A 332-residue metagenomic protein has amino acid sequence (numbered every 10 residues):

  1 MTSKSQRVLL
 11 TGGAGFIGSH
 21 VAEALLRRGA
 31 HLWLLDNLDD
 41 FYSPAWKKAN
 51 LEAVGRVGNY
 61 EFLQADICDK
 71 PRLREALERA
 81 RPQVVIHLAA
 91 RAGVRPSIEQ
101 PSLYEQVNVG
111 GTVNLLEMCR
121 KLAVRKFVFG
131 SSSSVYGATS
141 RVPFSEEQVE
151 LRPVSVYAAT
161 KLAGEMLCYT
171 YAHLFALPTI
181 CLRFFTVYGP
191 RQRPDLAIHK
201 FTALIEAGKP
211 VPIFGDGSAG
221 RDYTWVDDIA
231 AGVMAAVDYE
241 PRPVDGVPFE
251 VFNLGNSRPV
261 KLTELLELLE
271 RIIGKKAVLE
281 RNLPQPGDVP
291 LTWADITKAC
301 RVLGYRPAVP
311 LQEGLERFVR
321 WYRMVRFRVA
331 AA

Functional and structural regions predicted by a protein language model:
M1-V187, R317, V325, A331-A332: N-terminal Rossmann-like NAD(P)+-binding domain of SDR-like oxidoreductases, especially those catalyzing
A24, A65, I205-A332: C-terminal substrate-binding subdomain of Rossmann-fold SDR/epimerase-dehydratase oxidoreductases
P44, K48-L51, E165, H199 (+3 more regions): Short, surface-exposed alpha-helical segments at coil->helix boundaries
P44-A45, R74, I98, P194-D195 (+3 more regions): Conserved strand-to-helix beginnings and helix N-cap segments that scaffold or border functional pockets
R72, L103, G110, V149 (+6 more regions): Residue-level recognition of oxygen-bearing side chains
V142-P143, P194-T202: A glycine/serine/threonine-rich, flexible loop-to-helix segment that serves as the NAD(P) cofactor-binding "lid"
A163, L167, Y171, F201 (+2 more regions): Hydrophobic alpha-helix immediately C-terminal to the catalytic Tyr-X-X-X-Lys motif of short-chain
